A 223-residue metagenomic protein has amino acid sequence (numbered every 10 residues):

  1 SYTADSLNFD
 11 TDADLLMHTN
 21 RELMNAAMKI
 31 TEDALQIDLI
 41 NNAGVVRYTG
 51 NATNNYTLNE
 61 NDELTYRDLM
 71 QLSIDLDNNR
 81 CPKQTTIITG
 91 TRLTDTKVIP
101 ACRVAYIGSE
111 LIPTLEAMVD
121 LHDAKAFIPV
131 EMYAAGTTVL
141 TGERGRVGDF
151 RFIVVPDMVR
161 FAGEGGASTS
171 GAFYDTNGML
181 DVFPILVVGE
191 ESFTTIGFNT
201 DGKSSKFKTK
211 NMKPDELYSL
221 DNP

Functional and structural regions predicted by a protein language model:
S1-D14, I88-A117: Structured, hydrophobic secondary-structure cores that serve as assembly/anchoring elements
S1-Y2, R21-E22, P223: Oligomerization/assembly interface segments of phage tail-like spikes and tubes
S6-T89: Alpha-helical scaffold segments that mediate packing/assembly in large oligomeric complexes
N55-T89, E110-P223: Sequence/fold signature of self-assembling virion shell proteins
